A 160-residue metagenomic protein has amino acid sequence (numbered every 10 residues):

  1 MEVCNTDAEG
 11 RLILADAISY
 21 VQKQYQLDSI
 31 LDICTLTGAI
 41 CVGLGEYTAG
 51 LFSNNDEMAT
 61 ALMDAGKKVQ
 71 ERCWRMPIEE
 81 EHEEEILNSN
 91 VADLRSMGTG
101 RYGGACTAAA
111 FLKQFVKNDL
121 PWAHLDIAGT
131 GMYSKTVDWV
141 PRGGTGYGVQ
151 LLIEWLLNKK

Functional and structural regions predicted by a protein language model:
M1-K160: A generic structural signal for tightly packed, nonpolar segments enriched in small/aliphatic residues
